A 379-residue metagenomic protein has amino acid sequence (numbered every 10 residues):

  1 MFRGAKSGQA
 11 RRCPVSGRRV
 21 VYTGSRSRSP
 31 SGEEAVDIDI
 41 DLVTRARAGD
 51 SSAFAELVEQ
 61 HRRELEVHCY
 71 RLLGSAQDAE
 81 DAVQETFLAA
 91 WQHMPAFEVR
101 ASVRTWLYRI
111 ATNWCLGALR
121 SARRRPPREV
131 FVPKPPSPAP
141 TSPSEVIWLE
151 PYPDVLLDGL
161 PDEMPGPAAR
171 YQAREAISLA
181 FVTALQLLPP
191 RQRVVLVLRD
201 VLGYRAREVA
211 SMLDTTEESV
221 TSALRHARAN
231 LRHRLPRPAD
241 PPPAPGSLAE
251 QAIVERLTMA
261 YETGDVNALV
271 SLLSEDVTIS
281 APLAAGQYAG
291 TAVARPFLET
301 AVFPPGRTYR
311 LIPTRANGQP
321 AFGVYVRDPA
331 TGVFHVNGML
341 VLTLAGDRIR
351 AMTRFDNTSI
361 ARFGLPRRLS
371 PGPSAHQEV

Functional and structural regions predicted by a protein language model:
D37, A48-S51, W148-Q192, S247-Q251 (+2 more regions): Amphipathic alpha-helical segment used for protein-protein interaction
T44-V67, Q77, W91: A short, charge-rich alpha-helical start-of-domain segment used by transcription regulators
R47-A48, L72-A76, E85-V103, G117-P126 (+2 more regions): Sigma70-family region 2
L65, C69, M94, L107 (+1 more regions): Hydrophobic-face residues of short alpha-helical interaction/recognition segments
Y108, A118-P151, R234-G246: Short, basic/polar amphipathic helix motif occurring as a linker/hinge flanking DNA-binding modules in transcription
Q186, P190-V194, L198-S219: Helix-turn-helix DNA-binding module
A206-M212, E217-R310: Solvent-exposed, charged amphipathic helical/linker segments at domain boundaries
R295-V379: Low-complexity, glycine/alanine/valine/leucine- and proline-rich hydrophobic stretches
